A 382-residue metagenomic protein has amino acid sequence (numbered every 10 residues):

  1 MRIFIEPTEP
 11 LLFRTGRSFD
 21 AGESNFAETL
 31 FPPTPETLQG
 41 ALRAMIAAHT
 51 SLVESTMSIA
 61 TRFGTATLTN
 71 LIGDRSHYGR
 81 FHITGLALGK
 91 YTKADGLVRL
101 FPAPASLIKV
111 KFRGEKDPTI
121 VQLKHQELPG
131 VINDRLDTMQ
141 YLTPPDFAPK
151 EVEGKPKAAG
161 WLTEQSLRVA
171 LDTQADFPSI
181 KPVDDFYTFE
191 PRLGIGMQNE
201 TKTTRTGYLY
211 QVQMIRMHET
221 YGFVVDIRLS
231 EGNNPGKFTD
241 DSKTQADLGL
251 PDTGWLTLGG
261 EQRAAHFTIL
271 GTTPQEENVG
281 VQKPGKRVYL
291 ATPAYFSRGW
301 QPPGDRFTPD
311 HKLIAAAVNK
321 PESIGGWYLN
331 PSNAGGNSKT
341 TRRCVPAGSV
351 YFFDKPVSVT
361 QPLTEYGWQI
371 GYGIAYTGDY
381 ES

Functional and structural regions predicted by a protein language model:
M1-S382: Conserved active-site/ligand-binding neighborhood in enzyme cores
